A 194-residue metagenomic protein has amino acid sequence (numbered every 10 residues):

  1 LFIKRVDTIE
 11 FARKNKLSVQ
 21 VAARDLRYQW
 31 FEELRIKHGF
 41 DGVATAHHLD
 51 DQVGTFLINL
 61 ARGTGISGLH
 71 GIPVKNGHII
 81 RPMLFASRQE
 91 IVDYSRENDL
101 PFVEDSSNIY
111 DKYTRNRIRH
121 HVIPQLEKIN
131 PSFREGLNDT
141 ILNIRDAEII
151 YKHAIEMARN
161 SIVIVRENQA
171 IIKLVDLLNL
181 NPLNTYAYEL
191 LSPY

Functional and structural regions predicted by a protein language model:
L1-P124: Core alpha/beta nucleotide-donor-binding catalytic domains of modification enzymes
V6, L26, K75, N138-Y194: AMP-forming adenylation/ATP pyrophosphatase catalytic core
L34-K37, I129, Y194: Alpha-helical structural context
R62, I66, R88, E127-P131 (+2 more regions): Alpha-helix boundary/capping and short turn/kink residues
P101-V103, S132-L137, Y151: Short, structured loop/turn "capping" segments at alpha-beta junctions
N108-N116, R134-R145: Internal, active-site/partner-interface "lid" segment
R119-L137: Conserved anion/nucleotide-ligand pocket segment
